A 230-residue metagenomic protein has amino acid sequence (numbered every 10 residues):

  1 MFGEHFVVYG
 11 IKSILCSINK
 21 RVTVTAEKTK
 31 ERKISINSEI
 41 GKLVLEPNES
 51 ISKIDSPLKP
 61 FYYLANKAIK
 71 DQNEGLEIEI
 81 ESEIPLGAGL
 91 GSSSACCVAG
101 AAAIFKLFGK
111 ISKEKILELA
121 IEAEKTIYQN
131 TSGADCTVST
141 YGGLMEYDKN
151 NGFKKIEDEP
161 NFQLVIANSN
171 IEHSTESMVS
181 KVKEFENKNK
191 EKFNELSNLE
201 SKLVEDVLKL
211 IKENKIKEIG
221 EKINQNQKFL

Functional and structural regions predicted by a protein language model:
H5, I40, S82-I84: Short, histidine-centered active-site or binding-site loop motifs used for metal coordination, general acid-base
V7, L15, T23-N66, K106-K110 (+2 more regions): C-terminal nucleotide
K20, L90-K113: DPxDG-like acidic metal-binding loop motif
K20-V22, E74: A generic structural signal for short beta-strands and their flanking turns/coil linkers
D55, L90-V98, T131, N194: Short, conserved micro-motifs enriched in small and acidic residues
Y63-G87, L119-E122: Glycine- and acidic-rich phosphate- and metal-coordinating loops
